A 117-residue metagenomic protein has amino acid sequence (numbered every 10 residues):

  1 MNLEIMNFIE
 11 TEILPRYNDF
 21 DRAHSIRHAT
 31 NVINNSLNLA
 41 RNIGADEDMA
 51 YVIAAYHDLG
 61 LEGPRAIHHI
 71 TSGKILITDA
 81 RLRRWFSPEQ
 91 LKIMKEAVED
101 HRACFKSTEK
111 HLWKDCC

Functional and structural regions predicted by a protein language model:
N7-S36, A55-G63: Active-site flanking loop/helix segments enriched in acidic
F20-A50, D79-R84: Alpha-helical phosphate/pyrophosphate-handling elements in metalloenzyme active cores
I43-C117: Divalent metal-dependent catalytic cores for phosphoryl transfer on phosphate-bearing substrates
